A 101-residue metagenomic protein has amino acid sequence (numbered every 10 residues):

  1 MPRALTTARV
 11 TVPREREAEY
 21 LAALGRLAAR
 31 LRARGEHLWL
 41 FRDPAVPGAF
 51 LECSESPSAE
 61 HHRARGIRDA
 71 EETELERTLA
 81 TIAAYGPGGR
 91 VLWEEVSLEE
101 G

Functional and structural regions predicted by a protein language model:
M1-A4, H37-L51, E74-G101: Glycine-rich beta-strand-turn "strand-cap" elements at beta-sheet edges
A4-V10, W39-R68: Short, well-ordered beta-strand segments in beta-rich or mixed alpha/beta enzyme and ligand-binding folds
R16, H61, E71: Short phosphate-engaging motifs
R16-W39, T78: Short amphipathic alpha-helical segments
A22-G25, R65-E72: Short amphipathic alpha-helices in soluble, non-transmembrane regions that often serve as interface/regulatory elements
